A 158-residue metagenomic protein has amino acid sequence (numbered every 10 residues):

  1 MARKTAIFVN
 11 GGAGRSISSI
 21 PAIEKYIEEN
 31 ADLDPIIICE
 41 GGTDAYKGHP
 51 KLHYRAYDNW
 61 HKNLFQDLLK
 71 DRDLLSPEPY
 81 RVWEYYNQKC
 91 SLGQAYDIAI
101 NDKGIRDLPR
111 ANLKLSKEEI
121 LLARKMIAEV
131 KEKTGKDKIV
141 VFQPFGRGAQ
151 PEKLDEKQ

Functional and structural regions predicted by a protein language model:
M1-Q158: Catalytic machinery of carbohydrate-active enzymes, primarily nucleotide-sugar-dependent glycosyltransferases
